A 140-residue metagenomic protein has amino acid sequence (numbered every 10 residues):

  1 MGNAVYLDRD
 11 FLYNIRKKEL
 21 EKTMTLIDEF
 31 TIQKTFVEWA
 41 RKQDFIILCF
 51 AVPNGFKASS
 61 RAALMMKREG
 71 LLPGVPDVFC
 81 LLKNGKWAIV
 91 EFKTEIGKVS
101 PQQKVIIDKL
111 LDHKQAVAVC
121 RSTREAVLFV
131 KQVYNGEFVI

Functional and structural regions predicted by a protein language model:
M1-I140: Catalytic phosphate/metal-binding cores of nucleic-acid and nucleotide-processing enzymes, i.e., regions that mediate
